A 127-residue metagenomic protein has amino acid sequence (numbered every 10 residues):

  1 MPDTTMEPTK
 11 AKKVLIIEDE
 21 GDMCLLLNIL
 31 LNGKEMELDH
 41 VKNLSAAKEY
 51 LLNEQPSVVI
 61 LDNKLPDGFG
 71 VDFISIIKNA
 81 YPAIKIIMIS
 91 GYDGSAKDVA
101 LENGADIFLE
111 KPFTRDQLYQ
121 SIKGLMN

Functional and structural regions predicted by a protein language model:
E18: Conserved acidic carboxylate
G21-D39: Two-component/phosphorelay signaling modules centered on CheY-like receiver
H40-V58: Acidic, metal-coordinating helix/loop segments flanking the phosphotransfer/catalytic sites of two-component signaling
N43, F69-D72: Acidic catalytic/metal-coordinating carboxylates
D62: Active-site residues of response regulator receiver
D72, Y92-L109: Alpha4 helix (beta4-alpha4-beta5 surface) of REC/receiver domains from two-component response regulators
F113-K123: C-terminal output helix
